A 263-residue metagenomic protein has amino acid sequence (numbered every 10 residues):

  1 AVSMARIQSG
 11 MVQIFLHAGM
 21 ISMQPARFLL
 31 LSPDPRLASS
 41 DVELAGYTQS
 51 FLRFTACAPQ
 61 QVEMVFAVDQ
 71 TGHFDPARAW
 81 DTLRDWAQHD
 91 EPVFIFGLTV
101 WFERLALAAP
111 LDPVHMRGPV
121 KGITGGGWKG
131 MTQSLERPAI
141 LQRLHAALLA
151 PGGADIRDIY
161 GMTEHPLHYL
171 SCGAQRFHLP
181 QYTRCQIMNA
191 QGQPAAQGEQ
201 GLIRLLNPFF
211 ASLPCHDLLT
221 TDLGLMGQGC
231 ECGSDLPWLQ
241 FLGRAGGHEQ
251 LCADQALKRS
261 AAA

Functional and structural regions predicted by a protein language model:
V2-I21: Conserved structural elements of the adenylate-forming
I21, A26, S40-V42, G46 (+1 more regions): Active-site glycine/GP-rich loop and adjacent strand/helix microenvironment that borders small-molecule binding pockets
F28-S32: Short beta-strand segments enriched in small/hydrophobic residues
D34-R36: Conserved Walker A/P-loop ATP-binding site and its immediately adjacent core in helicase/helicase-like ATPase domains
